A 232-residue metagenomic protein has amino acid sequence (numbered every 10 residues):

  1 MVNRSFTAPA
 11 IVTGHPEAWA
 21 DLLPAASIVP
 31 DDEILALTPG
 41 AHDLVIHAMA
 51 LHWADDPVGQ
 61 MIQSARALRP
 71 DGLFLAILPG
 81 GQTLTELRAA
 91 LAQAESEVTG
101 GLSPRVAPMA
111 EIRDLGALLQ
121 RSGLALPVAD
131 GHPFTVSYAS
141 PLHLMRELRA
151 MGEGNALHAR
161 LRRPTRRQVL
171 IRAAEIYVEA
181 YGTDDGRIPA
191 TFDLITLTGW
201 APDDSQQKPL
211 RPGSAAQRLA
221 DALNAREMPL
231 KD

Functional and structural regions predicted by a protein language model:
M1-A8: Conserved alpha-helix/loop element of class I SAM-dependent methyltransferases that forms part of the SAM/SAH-binding
T13-A20, V29-E33: Short, polar loop motifs at secondary-structure junctions
L35-V45: A short acidic, Gly/Pro-enriched loop at the edge of an enzyme's catalytic core that lines a small-molecule cofactor
A48-W53: Short catalytic micro-motifs in class I SAM-dependent methyltransferases
V58-L73: A short glycine-rich, Lys/Arg-flanked "PGG" loop and its adjoining helix->strand segment in the class I
I77-H143, E147-P164: Conserved catalytic/acceptor-binding region of the Class I
S122, A139-D232: C-terminal lobe and adjacent flexible extensions of AdoMet/dcAdoMet transferase-like proteins
